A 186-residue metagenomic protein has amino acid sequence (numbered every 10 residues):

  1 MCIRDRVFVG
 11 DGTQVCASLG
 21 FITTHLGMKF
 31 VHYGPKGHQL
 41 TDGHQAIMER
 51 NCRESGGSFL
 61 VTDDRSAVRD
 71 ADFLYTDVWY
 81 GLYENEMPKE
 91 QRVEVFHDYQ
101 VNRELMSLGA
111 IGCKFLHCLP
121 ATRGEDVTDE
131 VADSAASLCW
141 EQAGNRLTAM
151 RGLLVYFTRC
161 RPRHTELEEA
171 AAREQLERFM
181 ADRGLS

Functional and structural regions predicted by a protein language model:
M1-I3: Short, small-residue-biased leader/transition segments that mark boundaries at the very start of proteins
D5-V7: Conserved beta-strand elements of the Class I
D11, P35, P120: Cofactor-binding loop segments of dinucleotide-utilizing enzymes, especially the Rossmann-like FAD- and NAD(P)+-binding
Q14-L19: Short glycine/serine/threonine-rich phosphate/pyrophosphate-binding segments that cradle anionic phosphate groups
G20, T24: Gly/Ala-rich phosphate-binding loop of Rossmann-like dinucleotide-binding domains, activating on the conserved
L26-N51: NAD(P)-binding Rossmann-fold cofactor-contacting core
R50-D129: Rossmann-like adenosine-cofactor binding region
G112-L185: Adenosine-phosphate binding glycine-rich loop
